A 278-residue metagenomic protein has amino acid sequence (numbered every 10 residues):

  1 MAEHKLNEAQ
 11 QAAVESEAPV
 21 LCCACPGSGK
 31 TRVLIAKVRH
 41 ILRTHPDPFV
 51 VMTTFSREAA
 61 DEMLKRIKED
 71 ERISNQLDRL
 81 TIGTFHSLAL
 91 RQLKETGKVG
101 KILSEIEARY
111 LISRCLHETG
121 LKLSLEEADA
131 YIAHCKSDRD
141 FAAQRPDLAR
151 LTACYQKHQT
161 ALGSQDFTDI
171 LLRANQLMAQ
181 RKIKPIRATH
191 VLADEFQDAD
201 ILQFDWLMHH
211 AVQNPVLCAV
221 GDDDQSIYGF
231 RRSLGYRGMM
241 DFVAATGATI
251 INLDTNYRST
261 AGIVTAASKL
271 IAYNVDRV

Functional and structural regions predicted by a protein language model:
M1-C23, S28, V33, F49-V51 (+5 more regions): Accessory N-terminal region flanking or inserted into the helicase ATPase core in nucleic-acid motor proteins
M1-K98, T265-S268: P-loop NTPase Walker
K37-I41, M63, I67, C115 (+3 more regions): Hydrophobic residues on the short alpha-helix immediately C-terminal to a glycine-rich phosphate/catalytic loop
R43-H45, S74, I183-P185, H209-Q213 (+1 more regions): Conserved catalytic network of the ASCE P-loop NTPase/AAA+ motor domain
H45-F49, D70-R79, E95-I106, C115-L125 (+6 more regions): Short, polar/flexible loop-turn hinges at active-site or ligand-entry regions and domain interfaces
F55-R57, L172, D222: Cofactor-binding loop segments of dinucleotide-utilizing enzymes, especially the Rossmann-like FAD- and NAD(P)+-binding
F204-V278: Conserved RecA-like helicase ATPase core segment that couples NTP binding/hydrolysis to strand translocation
